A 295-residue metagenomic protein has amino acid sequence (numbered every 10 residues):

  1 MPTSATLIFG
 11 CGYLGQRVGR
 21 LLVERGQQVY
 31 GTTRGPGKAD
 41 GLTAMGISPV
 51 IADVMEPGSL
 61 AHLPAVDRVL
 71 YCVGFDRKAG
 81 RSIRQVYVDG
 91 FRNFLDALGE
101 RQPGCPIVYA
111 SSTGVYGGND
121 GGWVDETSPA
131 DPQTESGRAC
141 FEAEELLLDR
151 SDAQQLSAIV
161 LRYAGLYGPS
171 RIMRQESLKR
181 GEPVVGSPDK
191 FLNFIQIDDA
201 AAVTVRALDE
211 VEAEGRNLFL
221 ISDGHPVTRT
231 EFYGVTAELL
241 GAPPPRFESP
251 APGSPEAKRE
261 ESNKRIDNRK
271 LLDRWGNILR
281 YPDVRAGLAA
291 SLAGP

Functional and structural regions predicted by a protein language model:
G15-Q16: N-terminal Rossmann-fold NAD(P) dinucleotide-binding loop
S48, A52-M55, R259-P295: C-terminal amphipathic/interface module of NAD(P)-dependent oxidoreductases and related NAD-binding regulators
P64-V108: NAD(P)-cofactor binding segment of oxidoreductase domains
N93-E135: Conserved Rossmann-fold NAD(P)-dependent oxidoreductase catalytic core, especially the SDR/UDP-sugar
D120-V160: Catalytic helix-loop patch of NAD(P)-dependent Rossmann-fold dehydrogenases
I159-Q175: Flexible, glycine-rich beta-alpha linker
R171-E176, V185-L208, N217: Substrate-positioning beta->alpha
V203, E210-E256: Mid/C-terminal beta-alpha module of Rossmann-like enzyme folds, strongest in SDR-family dehydrogenases/epimerases
